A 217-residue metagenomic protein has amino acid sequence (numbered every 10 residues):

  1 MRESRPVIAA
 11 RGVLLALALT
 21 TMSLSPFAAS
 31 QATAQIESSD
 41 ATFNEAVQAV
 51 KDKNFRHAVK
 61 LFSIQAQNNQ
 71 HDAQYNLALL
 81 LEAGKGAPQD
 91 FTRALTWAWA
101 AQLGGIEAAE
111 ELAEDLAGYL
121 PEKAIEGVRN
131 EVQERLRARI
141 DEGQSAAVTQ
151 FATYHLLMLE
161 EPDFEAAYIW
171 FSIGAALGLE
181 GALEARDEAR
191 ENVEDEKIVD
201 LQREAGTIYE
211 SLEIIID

Functional and structural regions predicted by a protein language model:
R2-L14: Bacterial N-terminal signal peptides that target proteins for export
G12-S25: Bacterial N-terminal signal peptides
P26-L61: N-terminal leader/linker segments that initiate helical-solenoid repeat arrays
E37, K53-N54, Q67-H71, A83-K85 (+10 more regions): Short helix-capping/linker turns of helical repeat alpha-solenoids
T42-A49, L61-Q65, N76-A83, E114-Y119 (+2 more regions): Hydrophobic face of amphipathic alpha-helices that form TPR/SEL1-like repeat modules and related alpha-solenoid
L120-A146, G181-D217: Terminal, low-structured helical/coil segments at or just beyond the last alpha-helical repeat
